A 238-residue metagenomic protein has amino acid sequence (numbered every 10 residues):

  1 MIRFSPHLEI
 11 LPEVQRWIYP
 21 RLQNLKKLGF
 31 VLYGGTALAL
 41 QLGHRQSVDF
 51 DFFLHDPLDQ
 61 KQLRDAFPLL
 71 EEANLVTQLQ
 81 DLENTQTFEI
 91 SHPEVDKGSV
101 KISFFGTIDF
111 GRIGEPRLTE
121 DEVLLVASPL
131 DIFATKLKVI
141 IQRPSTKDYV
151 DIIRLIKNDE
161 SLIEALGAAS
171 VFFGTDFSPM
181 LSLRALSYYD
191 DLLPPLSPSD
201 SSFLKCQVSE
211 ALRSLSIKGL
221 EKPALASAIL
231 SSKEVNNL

Functional and structural regions predicted by a protein language model:
M1-L238: Compositionally biased terminal segments of proteins
